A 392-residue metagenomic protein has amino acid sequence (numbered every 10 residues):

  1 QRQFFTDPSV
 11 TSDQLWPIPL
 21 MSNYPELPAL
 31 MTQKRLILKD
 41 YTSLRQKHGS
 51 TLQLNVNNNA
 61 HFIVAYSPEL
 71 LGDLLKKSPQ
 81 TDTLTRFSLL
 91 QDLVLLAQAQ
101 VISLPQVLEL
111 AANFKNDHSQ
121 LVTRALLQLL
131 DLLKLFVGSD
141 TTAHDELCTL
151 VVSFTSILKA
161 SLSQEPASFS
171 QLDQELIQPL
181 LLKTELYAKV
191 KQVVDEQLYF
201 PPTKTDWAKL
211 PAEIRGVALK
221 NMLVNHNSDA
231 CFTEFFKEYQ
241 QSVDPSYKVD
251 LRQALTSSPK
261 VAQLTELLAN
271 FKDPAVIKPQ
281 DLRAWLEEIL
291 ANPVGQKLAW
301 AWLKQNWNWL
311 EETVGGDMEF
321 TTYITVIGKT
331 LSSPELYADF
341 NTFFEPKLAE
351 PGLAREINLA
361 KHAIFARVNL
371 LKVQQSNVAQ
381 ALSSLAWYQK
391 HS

Functional and structural regions predicted by a protein language model:
R2-S9: Short amphipathic, basic-aromatic surface patches that mediate peripheral association with negatively charged
V10-D13, N23-M31, Y41-S392: Long, ordered, helix-rich scaffold segments
I18-S22: Short polybasic amphipathic segments
Q33-R35: Solvent-exposed serine/threonine-rich low-complexity stretches and specific carbohydrate-binding patches
